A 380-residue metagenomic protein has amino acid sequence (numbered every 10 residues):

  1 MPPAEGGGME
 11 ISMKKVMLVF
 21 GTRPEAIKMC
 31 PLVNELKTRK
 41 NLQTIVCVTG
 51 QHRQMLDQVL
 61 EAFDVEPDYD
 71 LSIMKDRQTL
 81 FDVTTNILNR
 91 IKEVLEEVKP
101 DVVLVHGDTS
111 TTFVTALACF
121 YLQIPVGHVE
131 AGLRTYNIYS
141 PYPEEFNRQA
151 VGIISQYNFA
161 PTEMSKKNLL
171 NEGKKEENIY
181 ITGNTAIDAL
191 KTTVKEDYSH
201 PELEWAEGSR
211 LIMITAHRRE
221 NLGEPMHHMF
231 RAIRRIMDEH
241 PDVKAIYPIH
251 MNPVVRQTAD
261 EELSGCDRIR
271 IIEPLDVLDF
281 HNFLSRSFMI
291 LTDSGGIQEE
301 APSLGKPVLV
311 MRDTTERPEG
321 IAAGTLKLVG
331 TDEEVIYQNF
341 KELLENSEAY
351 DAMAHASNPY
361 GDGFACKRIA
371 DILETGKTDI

Functional and structural regions predicted by a protein language model:
M1-S12: N-terminal amphipathic/basic-hydrophobic helices that include classical n-h-c signal peptides and signal-anchor
E10-Y247, N252-I380: Nucleotide-activated sugar donor-binding and catalytic core shared by glycosyltransferases and related lipid-linked
